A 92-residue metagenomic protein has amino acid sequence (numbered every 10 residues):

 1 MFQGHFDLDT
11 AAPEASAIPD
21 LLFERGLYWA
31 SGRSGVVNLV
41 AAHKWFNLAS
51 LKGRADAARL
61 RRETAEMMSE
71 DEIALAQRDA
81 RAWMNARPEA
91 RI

Functional and structural regions predicted by a protein language model:
M1-I92: Extended, non-globular or repeat-rich regions with surface exposure
